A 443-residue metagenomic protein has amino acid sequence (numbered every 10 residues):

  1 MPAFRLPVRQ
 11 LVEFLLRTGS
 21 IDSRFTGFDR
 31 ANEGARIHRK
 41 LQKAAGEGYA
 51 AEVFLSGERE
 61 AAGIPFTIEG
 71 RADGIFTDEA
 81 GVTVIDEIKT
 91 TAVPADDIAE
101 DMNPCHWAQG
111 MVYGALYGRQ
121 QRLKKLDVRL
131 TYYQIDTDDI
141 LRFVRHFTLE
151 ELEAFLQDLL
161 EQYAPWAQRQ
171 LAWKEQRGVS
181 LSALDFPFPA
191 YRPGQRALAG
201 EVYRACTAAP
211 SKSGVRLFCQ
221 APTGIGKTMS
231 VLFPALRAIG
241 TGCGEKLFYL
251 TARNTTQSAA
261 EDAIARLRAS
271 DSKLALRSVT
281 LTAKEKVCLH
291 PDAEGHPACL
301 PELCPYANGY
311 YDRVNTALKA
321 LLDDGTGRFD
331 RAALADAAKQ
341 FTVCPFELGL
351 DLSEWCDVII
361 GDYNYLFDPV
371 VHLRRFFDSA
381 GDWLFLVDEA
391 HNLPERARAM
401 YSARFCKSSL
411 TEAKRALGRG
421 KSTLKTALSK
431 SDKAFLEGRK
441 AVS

Functional and structural regions predicted by a protein language model:
M1-D78, V82, A108: Metal-dependent nuclease catalytic cores that hydrolyze phosphodiester bonds in DNA/RNA, characterized by
G57-A154: Mg2+/Mn2+-dependent nuclease catalytic core
E87, Y249-N254, K273-L289, G381-L393 (+1 more regions): Conserved beta-strand -> loop -> alpha-helix junction used to position metal-binding or nucleic-acid-contacting
W173-Q220: Conserved pre-motif I regulatory segment
G178, D185, C243-I359, F367 (+2 more regions): A substrate-engagement module of RecA-like helicase motors
T223-G224: The conserved Walker
T228-C243, A263-L267: Walker A/P-loop NTP-binding motif
V231, S258, F341-V358, Y363-S443: Signature of the SF2 helicase/ATPase Hel1-core->accessory helical subdomain module
